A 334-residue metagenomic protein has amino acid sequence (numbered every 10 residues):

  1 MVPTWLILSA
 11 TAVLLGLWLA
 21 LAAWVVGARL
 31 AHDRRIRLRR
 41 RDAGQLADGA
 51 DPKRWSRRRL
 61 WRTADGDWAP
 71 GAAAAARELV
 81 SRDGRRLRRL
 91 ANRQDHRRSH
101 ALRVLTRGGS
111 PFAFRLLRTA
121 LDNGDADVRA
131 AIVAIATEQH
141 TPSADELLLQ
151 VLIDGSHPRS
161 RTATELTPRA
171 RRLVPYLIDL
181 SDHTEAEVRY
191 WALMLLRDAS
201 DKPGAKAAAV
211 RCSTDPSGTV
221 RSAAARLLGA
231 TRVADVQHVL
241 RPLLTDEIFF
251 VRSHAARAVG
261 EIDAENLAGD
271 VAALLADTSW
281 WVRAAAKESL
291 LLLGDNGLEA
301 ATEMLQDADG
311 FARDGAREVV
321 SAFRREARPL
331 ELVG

Functional and structural regions predicted by a protein language model:
M1-R37: N-terminal signal-anchor transmembrane alpha helix of single-pass membrane proteins, serving as the membrane-anchoring
R29-S99: N-terminal topogenic membrane-targeting module
A72-A75, A101, I132, T162-A163 (+5 more regions): Conserved hydrophobic register position within alpha-solenoid helical repeats
R77-A91, S110-D122, T141-I153, R171-D182 (+5 more regions): Amphipathic alpha-helical scaffolding segments comprising HEAT/armadillo-like alpha-solenoid repeats
D95-H96, A126-D127, G155-P158, A186-E187 (+6 more regions): Alpha-helix N-cap/helix-start positions at coil->helix boundaries
P158-L166, R171-G218, S222: Solenoidal tandem-repeat scaffolds enriched in leucines and small polar residues
G218, S222-G229, H238-R241, D246-F249 (+3 more regions): Alpha-helical adaptor scaffolds
